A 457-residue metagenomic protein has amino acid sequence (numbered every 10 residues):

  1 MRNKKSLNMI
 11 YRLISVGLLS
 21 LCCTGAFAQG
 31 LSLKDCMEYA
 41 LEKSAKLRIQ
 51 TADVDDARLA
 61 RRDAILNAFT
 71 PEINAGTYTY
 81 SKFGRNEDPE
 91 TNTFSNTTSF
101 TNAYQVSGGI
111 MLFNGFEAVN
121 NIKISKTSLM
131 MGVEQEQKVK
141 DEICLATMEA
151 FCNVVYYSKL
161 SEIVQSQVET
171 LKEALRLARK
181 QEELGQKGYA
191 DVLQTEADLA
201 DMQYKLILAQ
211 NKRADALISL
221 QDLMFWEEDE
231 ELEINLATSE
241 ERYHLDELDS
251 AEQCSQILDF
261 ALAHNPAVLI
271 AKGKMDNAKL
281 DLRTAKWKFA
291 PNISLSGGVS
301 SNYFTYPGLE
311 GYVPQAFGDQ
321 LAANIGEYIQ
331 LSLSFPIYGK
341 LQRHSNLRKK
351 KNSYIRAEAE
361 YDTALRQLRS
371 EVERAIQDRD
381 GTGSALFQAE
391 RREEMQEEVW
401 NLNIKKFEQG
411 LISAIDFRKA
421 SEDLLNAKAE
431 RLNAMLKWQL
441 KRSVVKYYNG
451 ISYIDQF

Functional and structural regions predicted by a protein language model:
R2-K4, E142-F260, D378, T382 (+1 more regions): Periplasmic alpha-helical coiled-coil/stalk elements that build and connect Gram-negative outer-membrane
L13-G25: Bacterial N-terminal signal peptides
L18, A28-E72, E228, I234-K279 (+2 more regions): Bacterial Sec-pathway N-terminal export signals of envelope proteins
Q29-N153, I293, G297, L341-H344 (+1 more regions): Short flexible linkers and secondary-structure junctions
D35, L223, E228, E430-F457: Acidic, low-complexity, intrinsically disordered peripheral segments
R48-A52, I65-L66, T98, L112-K140 (+7 more regions): Sec/SRP-type N-terminal targeting helices
G76-I110, S239-D249, R283, S296-F335: Small/polar, glycine/serine/threonine/aspartate-rich low-complexity segments that form flexible
E182-Q186, F407-L411, Y448: A short glycine-centered flexible hinge/capping loop motif at secondary-structure junctions
